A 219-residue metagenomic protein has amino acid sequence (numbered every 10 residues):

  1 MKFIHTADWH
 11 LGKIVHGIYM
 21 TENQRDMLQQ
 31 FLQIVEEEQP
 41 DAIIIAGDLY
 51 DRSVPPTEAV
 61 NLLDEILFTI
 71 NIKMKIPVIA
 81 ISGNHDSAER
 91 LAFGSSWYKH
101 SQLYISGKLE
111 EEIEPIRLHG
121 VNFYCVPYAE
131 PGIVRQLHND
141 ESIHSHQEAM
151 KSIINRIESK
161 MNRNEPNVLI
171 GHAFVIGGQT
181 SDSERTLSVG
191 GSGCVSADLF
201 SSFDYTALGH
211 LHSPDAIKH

Functional and structural regions predicted by a protein language model:
M1-I45, Y50-H219: Extended recognition/assembly regions associated with phosphoester-bond processing machinery
